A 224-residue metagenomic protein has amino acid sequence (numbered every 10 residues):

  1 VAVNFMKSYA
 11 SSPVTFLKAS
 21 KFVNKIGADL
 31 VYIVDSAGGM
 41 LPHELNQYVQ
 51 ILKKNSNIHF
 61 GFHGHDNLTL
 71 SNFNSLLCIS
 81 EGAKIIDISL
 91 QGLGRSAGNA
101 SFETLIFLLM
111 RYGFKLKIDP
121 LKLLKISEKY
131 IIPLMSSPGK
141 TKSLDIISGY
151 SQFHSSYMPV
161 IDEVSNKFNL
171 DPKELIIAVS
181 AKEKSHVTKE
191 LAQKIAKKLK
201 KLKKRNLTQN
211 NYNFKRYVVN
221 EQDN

Functional and structural regions predicted by a protein language model:
V1-N224: Catalytic cores and adjacent flexible loops of soluble metabolic enzymes that perform enolate/carbanion chemistry on
